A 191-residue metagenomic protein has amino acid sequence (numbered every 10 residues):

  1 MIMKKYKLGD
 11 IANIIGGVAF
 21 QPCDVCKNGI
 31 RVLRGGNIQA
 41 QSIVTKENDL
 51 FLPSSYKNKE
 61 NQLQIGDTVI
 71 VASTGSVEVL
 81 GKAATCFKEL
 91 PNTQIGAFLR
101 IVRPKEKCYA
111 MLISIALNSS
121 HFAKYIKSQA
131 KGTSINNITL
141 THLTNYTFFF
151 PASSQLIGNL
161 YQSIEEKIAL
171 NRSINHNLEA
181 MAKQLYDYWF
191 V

Functional and structural regions predicted by a protein language model:
M1-V18, N145-V191: Non-catalytic DNA-recognition/assembly elements of restriction-modification systems
I2, N92-F98, K131-G158: A short glycine-rich beta-alpha junction/loop motif
K5-D24, G36-T68: Sequence-specific dsDNA recognition surfaces
G16, Q39, E47-N48, G81-K82 (+4 more regions): Glycine-rich, flexible loop/turn motifs
Q21-N28, S128-A130: Short coil/turn segments at secondary-structure boundaries
R34-G35, Y56-N118: A short beta-sheet element
G35, L140, K183: ATP/adenylate-binding site constellation spanning eukaryotic-like Ser/Thr protein kinases, ABC-transporter
K105-T144: Short, positively charged
